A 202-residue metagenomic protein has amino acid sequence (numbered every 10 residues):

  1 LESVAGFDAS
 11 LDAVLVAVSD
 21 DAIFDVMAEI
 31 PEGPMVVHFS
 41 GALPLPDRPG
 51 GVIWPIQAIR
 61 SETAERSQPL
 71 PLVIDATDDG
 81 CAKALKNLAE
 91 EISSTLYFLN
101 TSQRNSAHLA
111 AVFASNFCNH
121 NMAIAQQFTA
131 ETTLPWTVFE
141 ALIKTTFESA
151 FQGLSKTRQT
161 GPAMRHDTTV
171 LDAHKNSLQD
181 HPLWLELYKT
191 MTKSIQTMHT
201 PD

Functional and structural regions predicted by a protein language model:
L1-E65: Rossmann-like NAD(P)(H) cofactor-binding subdomain of soluble oxidoreductases
S10, E29-G33, E91, E131-T132 (+1 more regions): Alpha-helix C-cap/termination motif
L15-D20, V36-S40, G50-I59, L72 (+5 more regions): Long, contiguous hydrophobic alpha-helical segments, chiefly transmembrane helices and signal peptides
D20, I53, D79, S115 (+6 more regions): Electropositive phosphate-/nucleotide-binding environments in soluble metabolic enzymes
D25-V26, A84, A173: Phosphate- and divalent-cation-binding pockets in alpha/beta enzyme and binding domains that engage nucleotide-derived
V37, A42, R48, I56-E65 (+4 more regions): Predominantly flavin-linked oxidoreductase catalytic cores and closely associated redox partners
A64-Q152, M198: Internal alpha-helical scaffold of NAD(P)-dependent oxidoreductase catalytic cores
K144-D202: Interdomain hinge/lid region at the active-site interface of Rossmann-like NAD(P)-dependent oxidoreductases
